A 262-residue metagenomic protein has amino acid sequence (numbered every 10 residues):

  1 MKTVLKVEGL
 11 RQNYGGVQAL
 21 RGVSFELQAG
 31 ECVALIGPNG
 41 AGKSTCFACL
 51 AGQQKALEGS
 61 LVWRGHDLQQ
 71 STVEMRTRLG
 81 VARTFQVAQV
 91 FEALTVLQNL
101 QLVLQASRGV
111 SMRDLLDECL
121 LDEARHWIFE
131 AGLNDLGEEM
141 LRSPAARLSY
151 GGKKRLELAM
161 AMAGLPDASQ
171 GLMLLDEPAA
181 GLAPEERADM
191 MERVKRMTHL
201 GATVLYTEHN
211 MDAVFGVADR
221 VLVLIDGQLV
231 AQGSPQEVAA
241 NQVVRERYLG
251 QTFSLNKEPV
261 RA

Functional and structural regions predicted by a protein language model:
K2-K6, L10-A262: Glycine-rich phosphate-binding loops of nucleotide-dependent enzymes
